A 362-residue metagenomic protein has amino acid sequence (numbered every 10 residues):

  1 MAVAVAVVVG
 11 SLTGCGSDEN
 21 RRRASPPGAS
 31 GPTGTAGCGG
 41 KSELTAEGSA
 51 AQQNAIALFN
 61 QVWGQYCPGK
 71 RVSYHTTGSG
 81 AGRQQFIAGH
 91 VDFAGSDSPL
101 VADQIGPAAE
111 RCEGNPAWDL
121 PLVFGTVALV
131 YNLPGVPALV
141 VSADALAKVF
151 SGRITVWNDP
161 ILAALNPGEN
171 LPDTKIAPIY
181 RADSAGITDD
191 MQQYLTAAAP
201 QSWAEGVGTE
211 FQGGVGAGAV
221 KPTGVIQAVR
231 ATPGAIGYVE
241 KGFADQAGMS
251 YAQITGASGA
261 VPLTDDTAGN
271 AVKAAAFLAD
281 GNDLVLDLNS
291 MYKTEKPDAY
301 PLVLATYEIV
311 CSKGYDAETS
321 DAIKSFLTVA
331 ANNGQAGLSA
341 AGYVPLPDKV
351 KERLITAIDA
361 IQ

Functional and structural regions predicted by a protein language model:
M1-A6: Sec-dependent N-terminal signal peptides
G10-G14: C-terminal motif of bacterial Sec signal peptides marking the signal peptidase cleavage site
D18-A163, T223-A228, V239-A247: N-terminal segment of the mature folded domain
S42-S49, R71-Y74, P116-A117, Y131-P137 (+4 more regions): Second-shell loop/turn segments in exported
A57-G69, I87-V91, P99, Y131-G135 (+8 more regions): Sec-exported extracytoplasmic/periplasmic mature domains
L100, W203-Q362: Flexible, solvent-exposed loop/hinge segments that line or gate ligand/substrate-binding clefts
V123-G125, T174, I187, G234 (+2 more regions): Residues that flank catalytic or metal-binding motifs in active/ligand-binding sites
T126-V130, V136-I226: Extracytoplasmic ligand-binding site segments that recognize negatively charged/polar headgroups
